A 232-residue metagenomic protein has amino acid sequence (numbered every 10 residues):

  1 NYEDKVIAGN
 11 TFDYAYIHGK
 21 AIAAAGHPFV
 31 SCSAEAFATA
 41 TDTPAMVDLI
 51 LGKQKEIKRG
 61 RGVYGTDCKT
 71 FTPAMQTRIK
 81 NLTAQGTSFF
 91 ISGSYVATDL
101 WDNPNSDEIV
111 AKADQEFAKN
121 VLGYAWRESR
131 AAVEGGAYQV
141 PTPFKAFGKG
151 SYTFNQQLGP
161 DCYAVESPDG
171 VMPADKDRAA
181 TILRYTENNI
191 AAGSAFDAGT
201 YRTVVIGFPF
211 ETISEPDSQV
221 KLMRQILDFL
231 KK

Functional and structural regions predicted by a protein language model:
N1-G9, K20-A24, A113-A131, A174-K232: Extracellular ligand-binding/catalytic regions of CAZymes and related secreted enzymes and adhesion modules
E3-I109, I213: Helical hinge/lid and interdomain linker segments adjacent to catalytic or ligand-binding clefts that mediate domain
D4-A8, Y152-E166: Short low-complexity stretches enriched in small and charged residues
A36-D42, A132-Y138, N189-I190, I213: A short acidic, often aromatic-flanked loop/helix-cap motif at beta-alpha or helix-coil junctions that lines enzyme
R61-P160, D177, T186-E187: A glycine-rich, often tryptophan-bearing local segment used as a flexible ligand/cofactor-contacting loop or short
A164-D175: Active-site Gly/Thr loop motif
